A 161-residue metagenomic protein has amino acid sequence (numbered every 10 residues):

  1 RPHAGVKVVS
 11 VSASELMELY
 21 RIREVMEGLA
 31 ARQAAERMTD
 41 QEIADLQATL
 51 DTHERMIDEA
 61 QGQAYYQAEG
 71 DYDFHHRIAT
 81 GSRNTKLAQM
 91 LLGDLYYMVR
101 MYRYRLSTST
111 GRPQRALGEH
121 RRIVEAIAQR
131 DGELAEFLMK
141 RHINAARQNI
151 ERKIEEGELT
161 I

Functional and structural regions predicted by a protein language model:
R1-R37, Q41, D45, E151-I161: Short linear motifs at protein or domain termini
M17-E24, A128, E136, K140: Short amphipathic alpha-helical segments with heptad-repeat character
L19, Q63-Y65, R112: Short N-terminal alpha-helical targeting/association segments
E36, D40-R105, G118-A126, L134-A145: Conserved amphipathic alpha-helical segments that form helical-bundle/coiled-coil interaction surfaces
A44, G111-Q114: Short helix-capping and inter-helix turn/linker motifs at the boundaries of alpha-helical repeat units
E133-I161: C-terminal effector-binding regulatory domain of bacterial HTH transcription factors
